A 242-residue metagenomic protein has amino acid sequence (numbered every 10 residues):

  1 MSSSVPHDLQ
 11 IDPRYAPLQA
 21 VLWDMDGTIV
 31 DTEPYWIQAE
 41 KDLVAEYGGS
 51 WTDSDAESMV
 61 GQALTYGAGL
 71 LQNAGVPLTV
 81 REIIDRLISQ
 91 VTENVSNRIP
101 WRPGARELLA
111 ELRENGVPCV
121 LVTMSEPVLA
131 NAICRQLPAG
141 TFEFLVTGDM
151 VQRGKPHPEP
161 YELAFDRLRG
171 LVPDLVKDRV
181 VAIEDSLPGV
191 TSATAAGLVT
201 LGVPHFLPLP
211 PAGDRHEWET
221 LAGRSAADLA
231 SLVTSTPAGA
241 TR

Functional and structural regions predicted by a protein language model:
M1-Q19, P127, N131-R242: Asp-based, Mg2+/Mn2+-dependent phosphohydrolase catalytic module
S3-N115, N131: N-terminal helical cap/lid subdomain that shapes the substrate entry/recognition surface in HAD-like hydrolases
T28, T32, T123, T200: Ser/Thr-centric signal marking residues that sit in or immediately flank functional binding/regulatory motifs
I29, W101, C119-V122, R153 (+1 more regions): Conserved SAM-binding loop
T32-Y35, G104, S125, P156 (+1 more regions): A generic structural signal for residues located within well-ordered alpha-helices of large catalytic or ligand-binding
A45-Y47, L71-A74, R98, R106-V120 (+2 more regions): Substrate-recognition/cap helix-loop segment adjacent to the acidic, metal-dependent catalytic center of Asp-based
S50, P118, V199: Residue-level detector of anion-binding/catalytic polar loops
G61, R81, D85, I99-R102 (+4 more regions): Non-catalytic, surface-exposed connector residues within folded enzymatic/regulatory domains
